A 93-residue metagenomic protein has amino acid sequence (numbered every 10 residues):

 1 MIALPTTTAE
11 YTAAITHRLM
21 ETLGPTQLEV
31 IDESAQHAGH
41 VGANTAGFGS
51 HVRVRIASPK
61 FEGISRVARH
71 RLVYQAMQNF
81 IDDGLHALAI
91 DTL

Functional and structural regions predicted by a protein language model:
I2-E62, R66-V67, Y74-Q75, N79-L93: Contiguous, often N-terminal, cationic amphipathic patches that form binding interfaces
